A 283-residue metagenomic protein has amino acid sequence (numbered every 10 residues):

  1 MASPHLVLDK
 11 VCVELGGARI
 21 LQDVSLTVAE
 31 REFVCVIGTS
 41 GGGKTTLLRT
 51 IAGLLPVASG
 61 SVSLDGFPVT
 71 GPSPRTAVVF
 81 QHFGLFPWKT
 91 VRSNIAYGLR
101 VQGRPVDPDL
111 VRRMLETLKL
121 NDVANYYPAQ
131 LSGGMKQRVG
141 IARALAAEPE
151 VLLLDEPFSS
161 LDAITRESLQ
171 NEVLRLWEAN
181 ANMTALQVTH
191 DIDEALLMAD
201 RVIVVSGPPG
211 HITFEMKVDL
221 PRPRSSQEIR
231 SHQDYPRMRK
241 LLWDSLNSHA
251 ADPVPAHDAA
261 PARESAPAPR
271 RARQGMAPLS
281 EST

Functional and structural regions predicted by a protein language model:
I37-T39: The feature captures the beta-strand-to-loop junction immediately N-terminal to the Walker
A52: Helix-to-loop junction immediately C-terminal to a conserved catalytic motif
G60-G71: Conserved ABC transporter NBD signature motif
R92-R100, P108, R112, N125 (+1 more regions): Short helical segment in ABC ATPase nucleotide-binding domains corresponding to the A-loop/adjacent helical element
P105-V123, R175: Conserved ABC ATPase "signature" region
Y127-L131, M135: Conserved ABC ATPase signature
A146-E150: A short, proline-enriched helix->beta-strand linker immediately N-terminal to the Walker B motif in ABC-type P-loop
